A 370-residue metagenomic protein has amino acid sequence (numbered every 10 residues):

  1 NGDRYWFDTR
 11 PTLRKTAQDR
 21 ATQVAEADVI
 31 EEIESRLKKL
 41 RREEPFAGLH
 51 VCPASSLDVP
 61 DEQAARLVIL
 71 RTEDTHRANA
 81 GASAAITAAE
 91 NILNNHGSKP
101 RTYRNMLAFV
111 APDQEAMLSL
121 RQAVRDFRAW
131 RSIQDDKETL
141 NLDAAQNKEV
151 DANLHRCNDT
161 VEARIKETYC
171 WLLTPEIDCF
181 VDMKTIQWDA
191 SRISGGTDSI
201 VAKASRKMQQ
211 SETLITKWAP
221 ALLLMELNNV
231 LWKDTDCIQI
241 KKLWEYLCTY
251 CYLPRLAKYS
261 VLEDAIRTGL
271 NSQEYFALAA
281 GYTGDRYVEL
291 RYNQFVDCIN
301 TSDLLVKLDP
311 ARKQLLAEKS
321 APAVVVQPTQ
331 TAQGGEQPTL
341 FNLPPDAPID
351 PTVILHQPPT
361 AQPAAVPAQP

Functional and structural regions predicted by a protein language model:
N1-P370: Extended alpha-helical scaffold and adjacent linker segments that couple domains and build interaction/assembly
